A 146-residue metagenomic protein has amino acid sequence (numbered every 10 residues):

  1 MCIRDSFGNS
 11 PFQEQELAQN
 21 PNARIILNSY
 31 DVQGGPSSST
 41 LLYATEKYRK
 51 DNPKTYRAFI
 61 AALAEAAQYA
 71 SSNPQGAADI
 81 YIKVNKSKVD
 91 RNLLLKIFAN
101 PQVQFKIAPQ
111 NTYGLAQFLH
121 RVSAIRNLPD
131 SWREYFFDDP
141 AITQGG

Functional and structural regions predicted by a protein language model:
R4, N22, V89-N92, I125-W132: A local structural motif
R4-K83: Pocket-lining segment of extracytoplasmic ligand-binding domains
E16, G34-P36, F98-N100, Y135-A141: Short secondary-structure boundary/hinge segments and terminal tails
I25, K47-Y48, I97, Q102-K106 (+1 more regions): Residue-level preference for alpha-helix termini and adjacent loops
K50-R126: Secondary-structure end/capping motifs
L119-G146: Conserved C-terminal helix/tail region of periplasmic/extracytoplasmic solute-binding proteins
